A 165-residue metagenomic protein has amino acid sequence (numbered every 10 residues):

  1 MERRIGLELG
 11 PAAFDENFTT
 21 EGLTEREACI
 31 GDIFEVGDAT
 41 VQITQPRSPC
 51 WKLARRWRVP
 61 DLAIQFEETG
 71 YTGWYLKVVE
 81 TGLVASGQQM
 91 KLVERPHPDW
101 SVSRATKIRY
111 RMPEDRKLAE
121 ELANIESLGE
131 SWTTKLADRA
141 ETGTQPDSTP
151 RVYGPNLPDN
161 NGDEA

Functional and structural regions predicted by a protein language model:
M1-A165: Metal-cofactor-dependent catalytic cores
